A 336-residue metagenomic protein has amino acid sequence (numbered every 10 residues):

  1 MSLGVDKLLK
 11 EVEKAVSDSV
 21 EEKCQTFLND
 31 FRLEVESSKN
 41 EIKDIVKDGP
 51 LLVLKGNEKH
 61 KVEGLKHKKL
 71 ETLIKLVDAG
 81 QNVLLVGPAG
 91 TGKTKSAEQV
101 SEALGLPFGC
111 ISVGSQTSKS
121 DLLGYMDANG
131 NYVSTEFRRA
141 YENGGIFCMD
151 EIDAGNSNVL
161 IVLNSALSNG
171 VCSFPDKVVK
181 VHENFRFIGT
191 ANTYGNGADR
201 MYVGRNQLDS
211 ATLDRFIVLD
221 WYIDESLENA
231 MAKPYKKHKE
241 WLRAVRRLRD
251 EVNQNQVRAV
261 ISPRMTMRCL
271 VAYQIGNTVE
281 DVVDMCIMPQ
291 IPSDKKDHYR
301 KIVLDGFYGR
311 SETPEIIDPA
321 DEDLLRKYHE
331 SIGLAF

Functional and structural regions predicted by a protein language model:
M1-F336: C-terminal regulatory/interaction module of P-loop NTP-utilizing enzymes
